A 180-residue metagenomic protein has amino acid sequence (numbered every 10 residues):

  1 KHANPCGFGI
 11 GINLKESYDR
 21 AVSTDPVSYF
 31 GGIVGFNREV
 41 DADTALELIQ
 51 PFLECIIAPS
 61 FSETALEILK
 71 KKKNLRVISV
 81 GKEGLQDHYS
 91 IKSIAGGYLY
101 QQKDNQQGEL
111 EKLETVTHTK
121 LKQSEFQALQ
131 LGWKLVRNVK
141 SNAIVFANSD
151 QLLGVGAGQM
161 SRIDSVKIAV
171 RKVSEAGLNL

Functional and structural regions predicted by a protein language model:
K1-L180: ATP-dependent carboxylate/acyl-activation modules
